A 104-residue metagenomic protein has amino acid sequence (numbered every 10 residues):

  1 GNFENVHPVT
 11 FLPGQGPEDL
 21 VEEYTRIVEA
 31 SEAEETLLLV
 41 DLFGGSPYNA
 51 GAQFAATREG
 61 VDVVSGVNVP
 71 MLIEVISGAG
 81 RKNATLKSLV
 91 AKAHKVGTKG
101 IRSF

Functional and structural regions predicted by a protein language model:
G1-F104: N-terminal loops that bind phosphate or other acidic moieties and the adjacent beta-alpha structural core
